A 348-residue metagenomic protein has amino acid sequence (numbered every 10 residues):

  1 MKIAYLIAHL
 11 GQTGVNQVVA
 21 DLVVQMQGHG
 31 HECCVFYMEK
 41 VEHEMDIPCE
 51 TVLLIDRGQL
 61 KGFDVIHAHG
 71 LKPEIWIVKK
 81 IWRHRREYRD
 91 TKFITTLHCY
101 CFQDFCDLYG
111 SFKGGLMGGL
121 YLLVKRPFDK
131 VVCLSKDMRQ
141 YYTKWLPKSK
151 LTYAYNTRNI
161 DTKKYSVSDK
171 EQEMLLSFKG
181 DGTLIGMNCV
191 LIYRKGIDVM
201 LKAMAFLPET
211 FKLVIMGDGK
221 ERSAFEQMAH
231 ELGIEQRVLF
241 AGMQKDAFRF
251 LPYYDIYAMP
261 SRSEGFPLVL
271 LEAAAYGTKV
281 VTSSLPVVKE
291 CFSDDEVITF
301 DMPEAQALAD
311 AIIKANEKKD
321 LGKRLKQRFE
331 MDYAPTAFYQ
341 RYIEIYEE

Functional and structural regions predicted by a protein language model:
T13-D21, T183, M187-F206, K220-E226: A conserved mid-protein helix/loop that constitutes part of the nucleotide-sugar donor-binding site
G14, E317-E347: A charged, aromatic-enriched C-terminal amphipathic alpha-helix characteristic of glycosyltransferases across folds
F36, K279-T282, K289: Short hydrophobic beta-strand element within catalytic cores of glycosyltransferases and related nucleotide-activated
A68-E74, L97-Y100: Short His-centered aromatic/hydrophobic patch
R126-L151, R158-T162: A short, active-site helix/loop in glycosyltransferases that binds the activated sugar's phosphate group
T157-L175: Acidic anion/phosphate-binding donor-loop and adjacent secondary structure in glycosyltransferase catalytic cores
M243, R262: Aromatic "clamp/platform" in nucleotide-sugar-dependent glycosyltransferases that forms part of the donor/acceptor
D294-A305, I313-K319: Conserved acidic donor-binding segment of nucleotide-sugar-dependent glycosyltransferases
